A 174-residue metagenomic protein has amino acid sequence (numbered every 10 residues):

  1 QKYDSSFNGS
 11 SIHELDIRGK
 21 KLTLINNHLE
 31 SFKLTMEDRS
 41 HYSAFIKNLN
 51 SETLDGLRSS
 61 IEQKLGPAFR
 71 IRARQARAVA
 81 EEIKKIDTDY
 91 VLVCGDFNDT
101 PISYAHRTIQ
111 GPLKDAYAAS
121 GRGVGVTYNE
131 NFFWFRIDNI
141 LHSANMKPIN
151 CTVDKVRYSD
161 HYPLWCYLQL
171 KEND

Functional and structural regions predicted by a protein language model:
Q1-Y42, T152-V156: Structured beta-strand-rich core segments of catalytic domains in phosphoester-bond hydrolases
E14, A73-L92, F97-D174: Metal-dependent phosphoester-hydrolase catalytic domains
K21-E30, D55-I61, L65: Active-site-proximal beta-strand elements of phosphoester/diester hydrolases
I25, I46-N48, E52-L57, A68-V93: His/acidic metal-ligating clusters that form di-metal
K33-D38, L65, C94-N98, R122: Short, mixed-charge, low-aromatic patches
R39-A44, R107-Q110: Short, surface-exposed, charged loop/turn segments at secondary-structure junctions
K64-I71, N129: Pocket-edge positions in alpha/beta enzyme catalytic cores
